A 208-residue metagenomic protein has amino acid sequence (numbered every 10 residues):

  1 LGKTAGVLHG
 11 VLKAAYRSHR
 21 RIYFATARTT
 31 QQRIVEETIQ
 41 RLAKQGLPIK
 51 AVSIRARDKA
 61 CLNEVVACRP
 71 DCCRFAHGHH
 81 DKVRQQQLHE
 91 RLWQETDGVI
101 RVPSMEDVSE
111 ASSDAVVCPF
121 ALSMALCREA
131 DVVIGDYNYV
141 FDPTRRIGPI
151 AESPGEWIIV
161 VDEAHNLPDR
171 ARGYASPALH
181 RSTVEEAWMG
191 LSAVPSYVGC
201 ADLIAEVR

Functional and structural regions predicted by a protein language model:
L1-G10: Walker A/P-loop
K3-T4, F24, P149, S153: Alpha-helix N-cap/helix-initiation motif
G10-A14, T38: Hydrophobic residues on the short alpha-helix immediately C-terminal to a glycine-rich phosphate/catalytic loop
A15, L42-G46, P168-A171, P195: A generic secondary-structure signal for well-formed alpha-helical elements
Y16-S18, Q45, S153, A164: Secondary-structure transition/capping motifs at alpha-helix termini and the adjoining loop/turn into the next element
H19-V133, N138-F141, V184: A substrate-engagement module of RecA-like helicase motors
R33, E37, A115-V132, Y137-R208: Signature of the SF2 helicase/ATPase Hel1-core->accessory helical subdomain module
